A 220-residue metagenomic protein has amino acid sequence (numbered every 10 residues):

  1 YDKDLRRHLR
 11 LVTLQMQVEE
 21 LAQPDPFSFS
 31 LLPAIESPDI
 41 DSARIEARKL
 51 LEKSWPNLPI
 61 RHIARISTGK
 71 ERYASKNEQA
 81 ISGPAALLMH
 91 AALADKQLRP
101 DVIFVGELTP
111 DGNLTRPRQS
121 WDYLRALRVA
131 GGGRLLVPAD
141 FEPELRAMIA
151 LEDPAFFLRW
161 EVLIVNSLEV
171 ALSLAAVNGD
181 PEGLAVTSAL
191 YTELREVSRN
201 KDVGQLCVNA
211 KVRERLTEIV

Functional and structural regions predicted by a protein language model:
Y1-V220: Peripheral, non-AAA+ core regions of ATP-driven protein-machinery
